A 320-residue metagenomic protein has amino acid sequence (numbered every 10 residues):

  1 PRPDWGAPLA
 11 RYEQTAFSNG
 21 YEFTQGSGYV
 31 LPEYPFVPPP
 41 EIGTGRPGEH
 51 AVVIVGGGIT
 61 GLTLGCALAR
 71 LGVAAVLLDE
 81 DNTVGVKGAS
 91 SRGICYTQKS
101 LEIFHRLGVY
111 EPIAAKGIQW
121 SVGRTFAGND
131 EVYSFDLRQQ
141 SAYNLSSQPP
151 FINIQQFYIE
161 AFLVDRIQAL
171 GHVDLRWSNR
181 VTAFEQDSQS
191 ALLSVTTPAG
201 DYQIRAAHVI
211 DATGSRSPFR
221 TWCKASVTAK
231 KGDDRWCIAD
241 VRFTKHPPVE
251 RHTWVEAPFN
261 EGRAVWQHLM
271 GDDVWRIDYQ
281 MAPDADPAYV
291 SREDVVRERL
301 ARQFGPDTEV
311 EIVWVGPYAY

Functional and structural regions predicted by a protein language model:
P1-V52, A67-L71: Extreme N-terminal leader/targeting segments of oxidoreductases
R2-F23, K87-Q168, E185: Active-site-adjacent segment of FAD-dependent monooxygenases/related oxidoreductases
G48-H50, A199-H208: Core beta-strand elements of the Rossmann-like FAD/NAD(P) dinucleotide-binding domain in flavoenzyme oxidoreductases
G56-I59, Q156: Glycine-rich Rossmann-fold phosphate-binding loop(s) that bind the pyrophosphate of adenine dinucleotide cofactors
A69-R92: Glycine-rich FAD pyrophosphate-binding loop
D165, H208, A212-Y320: Conserved FAD-binding catalytic core of PHBH/FMO-like flavoproteins
W177-L192, P317-Y318: A conserved short coil-to-beta-strand element within the FAD-binding core of flavoproteins
